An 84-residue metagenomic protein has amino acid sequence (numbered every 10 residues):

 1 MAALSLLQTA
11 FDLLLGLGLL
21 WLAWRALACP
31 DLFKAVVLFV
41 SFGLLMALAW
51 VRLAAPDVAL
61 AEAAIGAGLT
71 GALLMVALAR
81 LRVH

Functional and structural regions predicted by a protein language model:
M1-H84: Alpha-helical transmembrane segments of multi-pass membrane proteins predominantly involved in bioenergetics
